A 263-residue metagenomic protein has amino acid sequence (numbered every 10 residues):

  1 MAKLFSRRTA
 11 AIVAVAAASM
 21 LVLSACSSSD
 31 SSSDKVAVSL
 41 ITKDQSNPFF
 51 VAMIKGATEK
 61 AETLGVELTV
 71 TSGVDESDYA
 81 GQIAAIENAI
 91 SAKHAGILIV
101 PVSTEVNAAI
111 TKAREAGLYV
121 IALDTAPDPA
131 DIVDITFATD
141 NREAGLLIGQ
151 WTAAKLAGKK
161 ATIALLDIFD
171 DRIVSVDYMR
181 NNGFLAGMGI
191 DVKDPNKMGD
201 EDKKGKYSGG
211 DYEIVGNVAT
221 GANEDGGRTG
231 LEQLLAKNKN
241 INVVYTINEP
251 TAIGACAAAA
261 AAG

Functional and structural regions predicted by a protein language model:
A2-T9, C26-G263: A residue-level marker of the well-folded mature domains of exported/periplasmic proteins
R7-A18: Sec-dependent N-terminal signal peptides
M20-A25: C-terminal motif of bacterial Sec signal peptides marking the signal peptidase cleavage site
